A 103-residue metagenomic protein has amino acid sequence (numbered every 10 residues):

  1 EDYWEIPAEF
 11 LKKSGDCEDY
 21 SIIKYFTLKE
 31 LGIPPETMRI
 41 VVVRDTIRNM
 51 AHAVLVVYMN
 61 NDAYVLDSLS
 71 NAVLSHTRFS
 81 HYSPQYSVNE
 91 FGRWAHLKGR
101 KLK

Functional and structural regions predicted by a protein language model:
E1-K103: A structural boundary/capping signal
